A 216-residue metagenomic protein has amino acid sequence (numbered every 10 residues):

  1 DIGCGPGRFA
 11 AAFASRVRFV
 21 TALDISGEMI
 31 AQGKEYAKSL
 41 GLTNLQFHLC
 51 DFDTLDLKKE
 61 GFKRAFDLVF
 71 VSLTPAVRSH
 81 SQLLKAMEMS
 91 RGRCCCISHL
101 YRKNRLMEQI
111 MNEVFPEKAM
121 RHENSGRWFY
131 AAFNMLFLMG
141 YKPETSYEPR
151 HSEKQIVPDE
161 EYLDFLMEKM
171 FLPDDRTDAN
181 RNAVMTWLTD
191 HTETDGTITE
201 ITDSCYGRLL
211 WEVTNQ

Functional and structural regions predicted by a protein language model:
G3-G7: Class I SAM-dependent methyltransferase "Motif I" SAM/SAH-binding loop
R8, S15-T54: Class I SAM-dependent methyltransferase SAM/SAH-binding core
T54-K63: Short conserved loop adjoining the S-adenosyl-L-methionine
F66-S81: A short SAM/SAH-binding and catalytic strip from SAM-dependent methyltransferases
S81-C95: A short glycine-rich, Lys/Arg-flanked "PGG" loop and its adjoining helix->strand segment in the class I
C95-E117: Conserved class I S-adenosyl-L-methionine
N124-G140: Short alpha-helix
E144-Q216: Conserved Class I S-adenosyl-L-methionine
